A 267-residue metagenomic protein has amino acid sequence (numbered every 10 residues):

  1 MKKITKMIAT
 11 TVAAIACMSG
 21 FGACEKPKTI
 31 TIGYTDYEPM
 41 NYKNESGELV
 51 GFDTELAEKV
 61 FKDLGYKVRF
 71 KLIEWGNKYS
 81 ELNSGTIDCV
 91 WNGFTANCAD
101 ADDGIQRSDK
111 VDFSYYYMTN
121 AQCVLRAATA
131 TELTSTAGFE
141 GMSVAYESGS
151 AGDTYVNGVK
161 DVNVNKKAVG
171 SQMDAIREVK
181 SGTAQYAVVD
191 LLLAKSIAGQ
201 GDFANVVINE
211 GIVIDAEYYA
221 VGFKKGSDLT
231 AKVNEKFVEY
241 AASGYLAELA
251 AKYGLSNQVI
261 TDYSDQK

Functional and structural regions predicted by a protein language model:
S19-A23: C-terminal motif of bacterial Sec signal peptides marking the signal peptidase cleavage site
T29-G51: Short glycine-rich His-centered loop
I30-D36, T136-S150: Short loop->beta-strand "edge-of-pocket" segments that line small-molecule binding or catalytic clefts across diverse
E58, K67-G138, V213: Acidic, polar ligand-binding/catalytic clefts
K67-R69, A151-G170, N205-N209, V238-K267: Ligand-binding clefts/hinges and TM-proximal coupling segments of bilobed small-molecule sensing domains
G93-S108, Y155-G158, K180, Q185-D215: A ligand-binding cleft/hinge motif common to bilobed small-molecule-binding domains
K110-M118, F203-D215, K225, S264-D265: Short beta-strand->loop
Q122-L133, A216-K236: A bilobed periplasmic-binding-protein/Venus flytrap-type ligand-binding module shared by bacterial periplasmic
